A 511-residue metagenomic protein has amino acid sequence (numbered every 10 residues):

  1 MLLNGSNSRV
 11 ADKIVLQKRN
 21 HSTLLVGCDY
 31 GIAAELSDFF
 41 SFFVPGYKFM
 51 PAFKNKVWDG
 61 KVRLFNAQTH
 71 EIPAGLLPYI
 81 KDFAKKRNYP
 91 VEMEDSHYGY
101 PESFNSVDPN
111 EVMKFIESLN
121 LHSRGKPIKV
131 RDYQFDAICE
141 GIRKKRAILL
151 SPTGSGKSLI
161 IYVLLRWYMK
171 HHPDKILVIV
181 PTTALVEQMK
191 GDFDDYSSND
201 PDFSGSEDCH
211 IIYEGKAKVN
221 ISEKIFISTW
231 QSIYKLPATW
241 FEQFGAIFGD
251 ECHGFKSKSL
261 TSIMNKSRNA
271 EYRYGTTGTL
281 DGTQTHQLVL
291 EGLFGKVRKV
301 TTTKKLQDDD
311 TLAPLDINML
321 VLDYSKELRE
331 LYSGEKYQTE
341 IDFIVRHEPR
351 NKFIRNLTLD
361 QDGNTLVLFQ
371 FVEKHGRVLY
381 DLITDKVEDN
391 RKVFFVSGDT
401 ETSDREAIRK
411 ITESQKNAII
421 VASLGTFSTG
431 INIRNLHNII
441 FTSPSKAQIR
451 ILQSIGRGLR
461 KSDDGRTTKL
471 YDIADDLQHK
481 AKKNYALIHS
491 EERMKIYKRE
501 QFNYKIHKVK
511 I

Functional and structural regions predicted by a protein language model:
K61-L64, E94, Y98-L150: Conserved pre-motif I regulatory segment
R143-Y168: Walker A/P-loop
T183-E214, K386-N390: Conserved helix-turn-beta segment of the N-terminal RecA-like "Helicase ATP-binding" lobe in SF1/SF2 helicases
E187, C209-I221, L366, H375-V378 (+1 more regions): Conserved helicase ATPase core of P-loop NTP-dependent helicases/translocases
E214-A246, S257-S262, T426: Conserved helix/coil segment N-terminal to the catalytic DExD/H
G245-A246, H253-N318, Y497: Post-DEXD/H (motif II) to motif III coupling segment of the RecA-like Helicase ATP-binding lobe
T279, G398-E500: Conserved RecA-like P-loop NTPase helicase motor core
Y332-Q370, K374-D385: Conserved interdomain hinge at the start of the Helicase C-terminal
